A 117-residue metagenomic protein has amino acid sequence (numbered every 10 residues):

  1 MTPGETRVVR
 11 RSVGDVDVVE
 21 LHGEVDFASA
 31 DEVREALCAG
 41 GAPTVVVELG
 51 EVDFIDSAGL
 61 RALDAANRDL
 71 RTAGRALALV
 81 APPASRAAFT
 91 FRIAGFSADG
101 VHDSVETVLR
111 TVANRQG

Functional and structural regions predicted by a protein language model:
M1-D53, A65-G117: STAS-like cytosolic regulatory interaction modules
D56: ABC-family nucleotide-binding domains
